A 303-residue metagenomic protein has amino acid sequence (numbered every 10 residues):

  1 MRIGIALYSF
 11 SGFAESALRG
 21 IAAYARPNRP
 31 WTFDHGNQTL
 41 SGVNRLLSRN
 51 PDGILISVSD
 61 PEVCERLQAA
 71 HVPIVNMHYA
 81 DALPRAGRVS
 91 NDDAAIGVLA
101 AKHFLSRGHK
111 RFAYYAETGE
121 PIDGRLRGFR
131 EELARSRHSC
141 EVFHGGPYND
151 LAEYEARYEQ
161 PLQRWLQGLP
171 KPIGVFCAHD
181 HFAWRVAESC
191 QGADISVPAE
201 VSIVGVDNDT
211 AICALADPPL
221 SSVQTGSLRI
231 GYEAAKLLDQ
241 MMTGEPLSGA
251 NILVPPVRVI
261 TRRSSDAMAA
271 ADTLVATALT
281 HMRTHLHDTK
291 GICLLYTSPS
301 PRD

Functional and structural regions predicted by a protein language model:
M1-G53, V63-C293: Bacterial carbohydrate/catabolite-sensing allosteric modules
I56: Short, structured active-site "lid" loops
Y296-D303: Conserved small/polar residues in nucleotide/adenosyl-binding loops
